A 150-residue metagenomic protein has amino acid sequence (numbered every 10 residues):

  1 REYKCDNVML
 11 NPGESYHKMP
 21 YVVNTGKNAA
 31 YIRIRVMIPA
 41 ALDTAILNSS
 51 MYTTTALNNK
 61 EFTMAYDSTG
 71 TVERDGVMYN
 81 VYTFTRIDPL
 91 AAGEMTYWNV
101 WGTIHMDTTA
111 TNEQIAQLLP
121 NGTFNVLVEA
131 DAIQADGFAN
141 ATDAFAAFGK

Functional and structural regions predicted by a protein language model:
R1, R33-R35, R74, R86: Arginine residue identity/basic-tract feature
R1-N11, L42: Low-complexity, acidic Ser/Thr/Pro/Gly-rich terminal tails and inter-domain linkers that flank the onset of structured
E2-D6, Y16-M19, M78-R86, T111-Q114: Short structured motifs
N7, P20, A56, Y66 (+3 more regions): Generic alpha-helical secondary structure signal
E14-I34, I38-A40, A92-K150: C-terminal, structured domain-capping segment
A40-T83: A surface/secretory-pathway sequence property marking extracellular, secreted, or lumenal proteins enriched
D67, T71-T109: Intrinsically disordered, low-complexity Pro/Gly/Ser/Thr-rich segments with frequent PxxP/GP/PP motifs and embedded
